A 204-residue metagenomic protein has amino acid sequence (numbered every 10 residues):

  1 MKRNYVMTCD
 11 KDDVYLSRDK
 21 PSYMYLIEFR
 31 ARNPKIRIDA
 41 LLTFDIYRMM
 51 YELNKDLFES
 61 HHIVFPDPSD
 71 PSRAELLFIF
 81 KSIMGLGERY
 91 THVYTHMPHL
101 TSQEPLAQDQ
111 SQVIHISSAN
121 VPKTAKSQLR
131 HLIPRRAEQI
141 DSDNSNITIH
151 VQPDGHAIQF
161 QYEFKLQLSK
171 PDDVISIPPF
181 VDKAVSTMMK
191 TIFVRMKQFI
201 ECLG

Functional and structural regions predicted by a protein language model:
K2-G204: Eukaryotic helix-grip
